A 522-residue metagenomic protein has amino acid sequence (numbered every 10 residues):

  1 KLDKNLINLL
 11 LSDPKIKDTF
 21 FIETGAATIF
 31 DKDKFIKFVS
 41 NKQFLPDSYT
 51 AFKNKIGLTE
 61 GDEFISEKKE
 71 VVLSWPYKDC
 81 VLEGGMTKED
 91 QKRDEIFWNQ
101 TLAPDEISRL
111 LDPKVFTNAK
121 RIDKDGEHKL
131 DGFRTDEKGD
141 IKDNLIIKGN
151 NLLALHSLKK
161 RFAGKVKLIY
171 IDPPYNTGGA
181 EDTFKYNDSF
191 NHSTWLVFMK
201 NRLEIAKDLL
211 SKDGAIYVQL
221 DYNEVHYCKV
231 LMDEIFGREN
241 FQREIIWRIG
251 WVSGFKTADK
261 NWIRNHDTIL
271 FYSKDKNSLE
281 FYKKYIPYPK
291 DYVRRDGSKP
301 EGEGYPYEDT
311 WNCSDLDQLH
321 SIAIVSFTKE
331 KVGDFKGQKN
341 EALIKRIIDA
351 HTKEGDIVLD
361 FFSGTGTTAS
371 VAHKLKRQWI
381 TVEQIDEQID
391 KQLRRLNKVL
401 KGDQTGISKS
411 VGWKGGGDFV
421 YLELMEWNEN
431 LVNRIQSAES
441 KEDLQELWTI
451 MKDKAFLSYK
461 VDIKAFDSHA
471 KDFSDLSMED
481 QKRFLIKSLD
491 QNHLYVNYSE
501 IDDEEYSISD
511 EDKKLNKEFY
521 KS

Functional and structural regions predicted by a protein language model:
K1-H128, T135, D143, K159-A163 (+6 more regions): Accessory, often C-terminal, charged low-complexity segments
F133-K165, I169, A180, V197-N201 (+1 more regions): A conserved hydrophobic secondary-structure block that centers on an alpha-helix together with its immediately flanking
I147, Y217-V218, F361, T381: Conserved SAM-binding loop
G149, K331-L343: Conserved SAM-binding loop and adjacent beta-strand
G164-E181, M232, V358-A372, M425: Conserved proline-anchored active-site loop of SAM-dependent methyltransferases that bridges a beta-strand
K167, P174-F198, R202, D213 (+1 more regions): Mobile active-site "lid"/loop adjacent to the S-adenosyl-L-methionine
S189-T194, K331-K336, E383-Q388: Short, contiguous acidic/charged loop-to-helix segments that flank catalytic cores in large enzymes
G214-A215, I357: Short glycine-centered segments of the SAM/dcSAM-binding site in methyltransferase folds
